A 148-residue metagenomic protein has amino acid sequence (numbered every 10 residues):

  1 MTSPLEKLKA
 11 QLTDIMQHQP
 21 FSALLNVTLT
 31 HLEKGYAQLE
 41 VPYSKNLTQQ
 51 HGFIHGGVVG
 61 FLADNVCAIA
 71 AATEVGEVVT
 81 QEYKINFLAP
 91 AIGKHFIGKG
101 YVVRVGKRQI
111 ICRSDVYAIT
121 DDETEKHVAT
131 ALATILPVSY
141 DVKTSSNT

Functional and structural regions predicted by a protein language model:
M1-Q38, N147-T148: Non-catalytic linker/capping segments at the edges of enzyme domains
S3-L5, A91-G93, I97, V103-T148: HotDog/MaoC-like acyl-thioester-processing domains
A23-L25, G35-A37, E77-Y83, K94 (+2 more regions): A generic structural signal for short beta-strands and their flanking turns/coil linkers
Y36-P42, G100: Short, aliphatic-rich beta-strand segments
V41-Y43, F87, I135-P137: Hydrophobic residues in beta-strands and at strand termini
Y43-H51, V59: A short interface-forming secondary-structure element
I54-E77: Active-site helix/loop of acyl-thioester processing domains in fatty-acid/polyketide metabolism, spanning hotdog-fold
I69-I97, V102: Hydrophobic beta-strand-centered segment that forms part of the acyl-chain substrate-binding groove
